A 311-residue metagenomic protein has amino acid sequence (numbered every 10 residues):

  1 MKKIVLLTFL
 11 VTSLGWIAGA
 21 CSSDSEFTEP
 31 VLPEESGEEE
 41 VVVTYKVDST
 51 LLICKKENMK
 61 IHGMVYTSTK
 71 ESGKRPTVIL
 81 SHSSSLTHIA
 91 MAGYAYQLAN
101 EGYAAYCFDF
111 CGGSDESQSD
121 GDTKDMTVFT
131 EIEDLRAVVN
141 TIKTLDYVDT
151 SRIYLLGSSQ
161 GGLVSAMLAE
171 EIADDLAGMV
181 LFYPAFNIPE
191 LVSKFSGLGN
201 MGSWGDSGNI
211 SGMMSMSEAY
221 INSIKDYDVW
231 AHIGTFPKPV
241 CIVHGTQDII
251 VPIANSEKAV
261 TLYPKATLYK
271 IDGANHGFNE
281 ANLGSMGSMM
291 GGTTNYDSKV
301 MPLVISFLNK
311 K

Functional and structural regions predicted by a protein language model:
W16-T44: Bacterial Sec-dependent N-terminal signal peptides
E34-S72: N-terminal cap/lid segment of alpha/beta-hydrolase-fold proteins
R75, H82-L86, T246: Active-site glycine-rich loops that stabilize anionic/oxyanionic intermediates across multiple enzyme folds
S84-Y96: The serine-hydrolase catalytic nucleophile loop
A90, K124-D146: Alpha/beta-hydrolase active-site loop
Q97-Q118: Conserved alpha/beta-hydrolase
M167, E171-E218: Hydrolase active-site cap/lid region
F236-P237, I242-H244, D248: Short beta-strand/loop motif that positions the catalytic acidic residue of the alpha/beta-hydrolase fold
